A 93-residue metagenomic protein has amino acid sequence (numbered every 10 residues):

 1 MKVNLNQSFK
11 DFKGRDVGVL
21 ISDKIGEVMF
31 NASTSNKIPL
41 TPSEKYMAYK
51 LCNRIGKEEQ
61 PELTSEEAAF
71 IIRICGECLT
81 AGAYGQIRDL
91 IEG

Functional and structural regions predicted by a protein language model:
M1-G93: Positively charged, low-complexity terminal tracts and the immediately adjacent first secondary-structure elements
